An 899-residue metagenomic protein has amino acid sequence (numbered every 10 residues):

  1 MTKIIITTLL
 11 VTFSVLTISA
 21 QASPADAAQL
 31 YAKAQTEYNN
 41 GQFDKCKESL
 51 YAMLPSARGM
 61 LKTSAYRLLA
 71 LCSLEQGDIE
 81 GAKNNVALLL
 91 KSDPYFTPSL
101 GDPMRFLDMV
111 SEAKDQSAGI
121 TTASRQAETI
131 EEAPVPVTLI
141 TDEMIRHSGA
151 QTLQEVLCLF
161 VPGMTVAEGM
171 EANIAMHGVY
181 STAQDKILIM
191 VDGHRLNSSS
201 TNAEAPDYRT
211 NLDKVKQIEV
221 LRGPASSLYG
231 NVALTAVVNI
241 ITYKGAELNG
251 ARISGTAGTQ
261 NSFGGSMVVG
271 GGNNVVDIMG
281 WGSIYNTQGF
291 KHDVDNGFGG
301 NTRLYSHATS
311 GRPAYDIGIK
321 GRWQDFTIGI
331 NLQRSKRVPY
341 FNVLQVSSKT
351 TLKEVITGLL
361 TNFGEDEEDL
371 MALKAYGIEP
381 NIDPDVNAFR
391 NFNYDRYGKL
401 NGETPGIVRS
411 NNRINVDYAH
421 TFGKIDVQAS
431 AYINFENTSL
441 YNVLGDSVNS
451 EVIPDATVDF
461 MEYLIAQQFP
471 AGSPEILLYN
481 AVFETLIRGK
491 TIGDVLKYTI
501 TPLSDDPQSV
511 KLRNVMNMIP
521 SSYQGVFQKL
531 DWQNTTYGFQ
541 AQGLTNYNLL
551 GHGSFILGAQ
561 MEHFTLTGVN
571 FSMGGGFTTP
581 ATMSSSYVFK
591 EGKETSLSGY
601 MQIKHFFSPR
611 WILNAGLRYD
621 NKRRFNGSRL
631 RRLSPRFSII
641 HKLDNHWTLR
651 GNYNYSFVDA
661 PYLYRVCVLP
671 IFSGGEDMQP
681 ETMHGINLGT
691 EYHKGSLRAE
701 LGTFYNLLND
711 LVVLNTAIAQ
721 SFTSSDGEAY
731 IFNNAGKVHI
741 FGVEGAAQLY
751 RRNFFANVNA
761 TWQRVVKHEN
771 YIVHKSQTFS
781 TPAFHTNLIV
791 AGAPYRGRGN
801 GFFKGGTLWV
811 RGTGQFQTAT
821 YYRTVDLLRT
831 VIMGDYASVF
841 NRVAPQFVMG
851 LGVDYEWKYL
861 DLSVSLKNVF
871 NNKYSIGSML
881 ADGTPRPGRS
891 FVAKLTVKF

Functional and structural regions predicted by a protein language model:
Q154-H194: Extracytoplasmic beta-strand/coil segments of soluble accessory domains associated with Gram-negative outer-membrane
H194-R222: Short acidic/polar hinge/loop motifs at secondary-structure boundaries that mediate gating or recognition
T242-G271, G280-G282, H307: Short strand-turn segments of transmembrane beta-barrel domains in outer membranes, especially the first one or two
E247, G271-D366, M371-E403: Periplasmic-side early beta-strands and strand-to-turn transitions of outer-membrane beta-barrels
R322-K336, L370-A375, P405-G627, K642 (+2 more regions): Face-selective signature of the C-terminal outer-membrane beta-barrel domain
V343, T578-T579, R623, G627-L633 (+5 more regions): Surface-exposed extracellular loop regions of Gram-negative outer-membrane beta-barrel proteins, predominantly
T536-Q542, V588-Y600, G675-Q679, K694 (+3 more regions): Outer membrane beta-barrel strand-and-loop segments of large Gram-negative receptors, especially TonB-dependent
F606-S608, I612, Y705-L707, D726-D826 (+1 more regions): Gram-negative outer-membrane beta-barrel transporters
